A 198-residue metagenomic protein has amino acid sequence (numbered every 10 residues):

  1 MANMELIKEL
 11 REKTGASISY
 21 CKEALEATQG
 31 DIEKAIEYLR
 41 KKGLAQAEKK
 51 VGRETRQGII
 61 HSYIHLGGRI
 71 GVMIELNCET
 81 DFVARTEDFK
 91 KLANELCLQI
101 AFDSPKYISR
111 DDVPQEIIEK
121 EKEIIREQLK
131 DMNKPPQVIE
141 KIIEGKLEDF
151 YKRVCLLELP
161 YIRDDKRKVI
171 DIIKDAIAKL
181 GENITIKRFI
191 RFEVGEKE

Functional and structural regions predicted by a protein language model:
A2-E198: N-terminal assembly/interaction segments in proteins that build large macromolecular machines
